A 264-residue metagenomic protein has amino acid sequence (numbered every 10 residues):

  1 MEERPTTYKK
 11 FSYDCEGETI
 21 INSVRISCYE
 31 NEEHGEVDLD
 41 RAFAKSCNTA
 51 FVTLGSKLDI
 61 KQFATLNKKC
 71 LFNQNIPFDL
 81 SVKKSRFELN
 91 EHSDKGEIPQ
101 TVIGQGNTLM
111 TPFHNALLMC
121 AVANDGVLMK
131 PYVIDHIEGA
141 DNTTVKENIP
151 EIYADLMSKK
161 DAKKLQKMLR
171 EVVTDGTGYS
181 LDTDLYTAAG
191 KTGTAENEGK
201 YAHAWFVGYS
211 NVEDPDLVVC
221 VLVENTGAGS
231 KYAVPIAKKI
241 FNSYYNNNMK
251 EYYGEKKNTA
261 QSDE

Functional and structural regions predicted by a protein language model:
M1-V223, A260-E264: Beta-lactam-recognizing serine transpeptidase/beta-lactamase-like catalytic domain environment
F51-T53, A228-Y232: Extracytoplasmic/secreted cell-surface and envelope-processing proteins
T111-L117, Y232-K239: Short amphipathic alpha-helical face segments that pack within enzyme cores and frequently flank/anchor catalytic
T144-P150, I236-E264: Short, gly/Ser/Thr-rich active-site loops of penicillin-recognizing serine hydrolases
D216, A228-S230, N247: Intrinsically disordered, low-complexity acidic/polar segments
